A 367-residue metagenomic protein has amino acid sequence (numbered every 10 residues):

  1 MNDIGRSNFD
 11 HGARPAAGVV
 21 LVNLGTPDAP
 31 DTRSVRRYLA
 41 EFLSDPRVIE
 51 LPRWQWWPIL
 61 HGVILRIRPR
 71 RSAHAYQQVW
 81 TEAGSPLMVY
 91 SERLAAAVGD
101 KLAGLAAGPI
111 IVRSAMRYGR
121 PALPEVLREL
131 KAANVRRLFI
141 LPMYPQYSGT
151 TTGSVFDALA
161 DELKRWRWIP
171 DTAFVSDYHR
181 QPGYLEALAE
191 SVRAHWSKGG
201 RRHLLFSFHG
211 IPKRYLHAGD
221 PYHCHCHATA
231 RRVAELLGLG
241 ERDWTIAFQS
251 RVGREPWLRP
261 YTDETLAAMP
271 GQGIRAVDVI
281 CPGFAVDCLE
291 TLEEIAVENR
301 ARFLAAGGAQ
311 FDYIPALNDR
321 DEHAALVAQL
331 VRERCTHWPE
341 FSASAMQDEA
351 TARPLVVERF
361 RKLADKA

Functional and structural regions predicted by a protein language model:
N2-A367: Active-site-proximal alpha-helix that buttresses catalytic centers in soluble enzyme cores
